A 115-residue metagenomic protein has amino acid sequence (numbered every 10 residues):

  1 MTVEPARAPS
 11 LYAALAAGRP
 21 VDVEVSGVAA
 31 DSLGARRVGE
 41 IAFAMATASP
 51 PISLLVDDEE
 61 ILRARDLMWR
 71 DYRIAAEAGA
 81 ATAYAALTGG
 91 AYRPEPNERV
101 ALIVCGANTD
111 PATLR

Functional and structural regions predicted by a protein language model:
M1-A48, G89, R93-R115: Glycine-rich phosphate/pyrophosphate-binding loop at beta-loop-alpha junctions
G39-N97: Active-site-adjacent helical/loop segments in soluble small-molecule enzymes
